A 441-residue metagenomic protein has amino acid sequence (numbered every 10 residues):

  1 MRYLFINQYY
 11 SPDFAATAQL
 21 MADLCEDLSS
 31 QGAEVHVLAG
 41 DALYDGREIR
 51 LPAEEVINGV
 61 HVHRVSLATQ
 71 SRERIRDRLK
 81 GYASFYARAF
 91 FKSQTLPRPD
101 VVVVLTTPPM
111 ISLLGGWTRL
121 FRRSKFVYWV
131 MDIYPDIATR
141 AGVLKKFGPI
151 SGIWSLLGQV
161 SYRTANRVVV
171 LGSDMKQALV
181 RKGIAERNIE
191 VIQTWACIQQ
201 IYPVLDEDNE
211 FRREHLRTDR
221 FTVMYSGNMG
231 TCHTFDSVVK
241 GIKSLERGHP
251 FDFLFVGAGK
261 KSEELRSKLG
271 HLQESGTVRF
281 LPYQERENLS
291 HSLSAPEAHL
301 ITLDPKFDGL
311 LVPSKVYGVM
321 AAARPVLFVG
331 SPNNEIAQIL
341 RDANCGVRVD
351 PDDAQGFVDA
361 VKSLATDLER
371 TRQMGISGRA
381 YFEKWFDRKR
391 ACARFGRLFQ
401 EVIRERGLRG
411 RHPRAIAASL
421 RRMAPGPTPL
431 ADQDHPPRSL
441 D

Functional and structural regions predicted by a protein language model:
M1-H61, R411, I416-D441: N-terminal subdomain of nucleotide-sugar transferases
D41, D174, I192-W195: Carbohydrate-associated surface elements
R50-E54, Y202-R217: A short helix/loop element that forms part of the nucleotide-sugar donor recognition site in Leloir-type
M110-L113, W117-F121, G148-V170: Membrane-proximal helix-turn-helix segments that form the acceptor-binding/catalytic region of lipid-linked
L216-H233, V239-I242, L254: Conserved donor-binding/catalytic core segment of Leloir-type glycosyltransferases
H233, L281-S292, H299-M320, P325-Q338: Nucleotide-sugar-dependent
V256-G257, S262-S290: Nucleotide-activated donor-binding/catalytic signature segment of Leloir-type glycosyltransferases, i.e., the conserved
G356, S363, R370-K384: A short, well-ordered alpha-helix in the C-terminal region of glycosyltransferases
